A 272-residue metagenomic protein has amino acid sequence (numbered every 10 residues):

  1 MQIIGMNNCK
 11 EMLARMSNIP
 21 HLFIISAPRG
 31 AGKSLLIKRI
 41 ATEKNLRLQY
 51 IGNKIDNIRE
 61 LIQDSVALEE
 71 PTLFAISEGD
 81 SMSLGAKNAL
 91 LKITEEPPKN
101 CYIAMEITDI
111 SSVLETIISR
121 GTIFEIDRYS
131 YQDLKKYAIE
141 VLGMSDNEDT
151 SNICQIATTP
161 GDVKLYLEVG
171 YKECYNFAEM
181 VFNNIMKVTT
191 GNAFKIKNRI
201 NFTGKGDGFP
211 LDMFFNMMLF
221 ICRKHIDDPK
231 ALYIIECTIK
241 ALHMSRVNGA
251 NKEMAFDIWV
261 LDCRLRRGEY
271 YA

Functional and structural regions predicted by a protein language model:
M1-N45, D109-F214, I221-A272: Charged, glycine-rich active-site and insertion segments that engage polyanionic ligands
M1-P98: Clamp-loader machinery-focused feature within the broader ASCE/P-loop NTPase space
Y50, Y102-M105, I123-E125: Short hydrophobic alpha-helical runs that function as membrane-insertion/retention elements
E70-L73, T94, A104, I117-R120 (+1 more regions): Residue-level signal for the start and early helices of compact helical domains
M82, T94-L114: Sensor-1/coupling segment of RecA-like P-loop NTPase cores
